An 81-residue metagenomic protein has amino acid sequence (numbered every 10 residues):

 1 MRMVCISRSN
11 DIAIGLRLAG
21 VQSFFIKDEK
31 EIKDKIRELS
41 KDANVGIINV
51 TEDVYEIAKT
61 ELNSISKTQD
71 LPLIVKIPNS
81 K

Functional and structural regions predicted by a protein language model:
M1-K27: N-terminal first-folded block
D11-I12, E31, V54-Y55: Alpha-helix capping/helix-boundary segments
G15, D34-K35, I57-A58: Phosphate- and divalent-cation-binding pockets in alpha/beta enzyme and binding domains that engage nucleotide-derived
V21-Q22, S40-K41, N63-K67: Short, solvent-exposed amphipathic alpha-helical segments in soluble enzyme and RNA/protein-processing domains
F25-E31, P78: Short beta->alpha connector loops at strand-helix junctions that form conserved, small/polar/Pro-enriched
E31-L39: A short, acidic, amphipathic alpha-helical segment used as a generic capping/interface helix at domain edges
V50, V54-K81: C-terminal structural segments of small proteins and small subunits
